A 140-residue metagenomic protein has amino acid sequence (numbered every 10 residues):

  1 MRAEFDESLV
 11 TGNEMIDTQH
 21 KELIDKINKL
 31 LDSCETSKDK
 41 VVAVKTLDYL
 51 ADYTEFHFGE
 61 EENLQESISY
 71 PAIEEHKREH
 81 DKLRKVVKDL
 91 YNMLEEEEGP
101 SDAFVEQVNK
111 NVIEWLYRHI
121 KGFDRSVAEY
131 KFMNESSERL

Functional and structural regions predicted by a protein language model:
M1-L140: Small-residue-biased structural context
